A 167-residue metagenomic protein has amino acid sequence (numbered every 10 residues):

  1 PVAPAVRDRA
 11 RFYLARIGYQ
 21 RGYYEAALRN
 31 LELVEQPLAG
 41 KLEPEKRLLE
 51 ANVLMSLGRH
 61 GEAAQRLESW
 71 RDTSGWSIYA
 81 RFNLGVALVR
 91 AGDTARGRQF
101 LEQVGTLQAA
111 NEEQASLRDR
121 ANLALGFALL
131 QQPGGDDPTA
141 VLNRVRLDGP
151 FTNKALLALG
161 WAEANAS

Functional and structural regions predicted by a protein language model:
P1-S167: Acidic, polar-rich low-complexity tracts and alpha-helical solenoid repeat scaffolds
